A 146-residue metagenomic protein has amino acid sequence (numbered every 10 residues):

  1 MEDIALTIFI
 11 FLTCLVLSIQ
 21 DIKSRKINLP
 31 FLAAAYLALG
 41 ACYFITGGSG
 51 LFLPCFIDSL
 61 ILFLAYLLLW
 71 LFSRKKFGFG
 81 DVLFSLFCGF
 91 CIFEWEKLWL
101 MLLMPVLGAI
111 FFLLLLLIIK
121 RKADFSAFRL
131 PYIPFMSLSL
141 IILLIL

Functional and structural regions predicted by a protein language model:
M1-L146: A membrane-topology feature that recognizes alpha-helical transmembrane segments and their immediate juxtamembrane
